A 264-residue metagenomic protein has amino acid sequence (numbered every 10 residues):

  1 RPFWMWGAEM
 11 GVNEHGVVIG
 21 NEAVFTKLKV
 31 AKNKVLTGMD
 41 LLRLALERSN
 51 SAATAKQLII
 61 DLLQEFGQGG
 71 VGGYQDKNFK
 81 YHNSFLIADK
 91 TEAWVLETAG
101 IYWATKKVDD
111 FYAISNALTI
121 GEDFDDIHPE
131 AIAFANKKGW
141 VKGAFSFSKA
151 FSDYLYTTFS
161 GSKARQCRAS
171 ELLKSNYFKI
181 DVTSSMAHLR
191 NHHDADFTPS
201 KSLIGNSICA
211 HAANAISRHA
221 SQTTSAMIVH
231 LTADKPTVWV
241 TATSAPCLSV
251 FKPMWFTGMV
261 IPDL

Functional and structural regions predicted by a protein language model:
R1-G38, L58-T183, T237-W239: A contiguous strand-loop segment
A31, L41-S49: Second-shell loop/turn segments in exported
R48-K56: Short, charged, surface-exposed loops that flank catalytic or proteolytic processing sites
S51, Q68-G72, T198: Intrinsically disordered or highly flexible coil/loop and linker segments, enriched in small and charged/polar residues
Q57-L58, H188: Generic alpha-helical secondary-structure signal
R165-T224: Accessory "access/gating" subregions that flank catalytic or transport cores
N206-L264: Substrate-recognition/cap regions that form aromatic- and gly/pro-loop-enriched pockets for small-molecule ligands
